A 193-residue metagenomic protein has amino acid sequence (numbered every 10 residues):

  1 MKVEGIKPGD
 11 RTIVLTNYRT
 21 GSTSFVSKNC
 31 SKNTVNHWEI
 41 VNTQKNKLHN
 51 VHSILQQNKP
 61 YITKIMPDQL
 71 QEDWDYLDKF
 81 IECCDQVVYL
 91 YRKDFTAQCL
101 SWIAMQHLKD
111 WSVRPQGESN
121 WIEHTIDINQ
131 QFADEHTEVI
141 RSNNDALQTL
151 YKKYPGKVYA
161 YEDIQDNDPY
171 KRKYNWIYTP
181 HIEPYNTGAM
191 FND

Functional and structural regions predicted by a protein language model:
M1-G9, E123, I128, D193: N-terminal intrinsically disordered, low-complexity tails enriched in polar/charged
M1-N58, Y185: PAPS-dependent sulfotransferase catalytic core
D10-V14, K59-I65, D85-V87, G156-K157: Generic beta-sheet signal
H37, I62, R141-S142: Generic N-terminal leader/processing signal
N50-L77: Conserved nucleotide-sensing/catalytic segment adjacent to the nucleotide-binding pocket in NTP-handling enzymes
P67, E72-I177: PAPS-dependent sulfotransferase catalytic domain
K171-D193: C-terminal accessory extensions appended to soluble enzyme cores
